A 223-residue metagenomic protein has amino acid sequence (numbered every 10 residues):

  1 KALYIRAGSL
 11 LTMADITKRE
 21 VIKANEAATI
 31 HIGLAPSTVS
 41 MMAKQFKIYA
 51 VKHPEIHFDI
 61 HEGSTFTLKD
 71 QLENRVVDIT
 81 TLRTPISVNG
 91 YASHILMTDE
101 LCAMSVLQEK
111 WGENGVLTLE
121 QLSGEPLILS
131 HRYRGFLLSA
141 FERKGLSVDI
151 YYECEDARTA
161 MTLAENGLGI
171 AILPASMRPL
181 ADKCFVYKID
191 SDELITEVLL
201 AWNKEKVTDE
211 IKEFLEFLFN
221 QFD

Functional and structural regions predicted by a protein language model:
K1-K23, D209: Alpha-helical "hinge/linker" immediately C-terminal to small N-terminal DNA-binding modules
A27-H53, H57-E62, F66-D70, D209-K212: N-terminal winged-helix
M41, V186-D223: A late-sequence structural motif
M41, W111, G124-G145, T208-K212: Secondary-structure junction motif
K44-A50, T65-L101, S105, E165-L168 (+1 more regions): Short beta-strand-centered segments that line the small-molecule binding cleft or hinge of alpha/beta clamshell
Q45-P54, L119-Q121, R134-D149: Ligand-binding cleft/hinge of the Venus flytrap
H57-S64, R83-T84, L129-H131, S147-D156: Short beta-strand-to-loop elements that line the ligand-binding cleft of bilobed periplasmic-binding protein-like
N89-L101, S105-L127, K212: Flexible hinge/capping segments at coil-to-helix
